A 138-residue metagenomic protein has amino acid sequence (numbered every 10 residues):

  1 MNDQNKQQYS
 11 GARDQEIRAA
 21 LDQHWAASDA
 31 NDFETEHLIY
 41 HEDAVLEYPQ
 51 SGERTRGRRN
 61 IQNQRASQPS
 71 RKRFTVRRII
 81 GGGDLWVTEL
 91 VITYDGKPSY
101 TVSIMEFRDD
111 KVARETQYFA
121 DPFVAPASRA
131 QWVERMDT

Functional and structural regions predicted by a protein language model:
N2-A12, Q62-T138: A beta-strand edge to alpha-helix "cap/lid" segment located at domain peripheries
Q7-I39: Short acidic-aromatic low-complexity motifs
D14, F33-G83: A solvent-exposed, acidic/Ser-Thr-rich amphipathic alpha-helical stretch
L21-H24, S28, Y40, I61-R65 (+1 more regions): Hydrophobic alpha-helical core bundles mediating ligand binding, dimerization, or RNAP-core interactions
H24, Y40, Y48, Y118-F119: Aromatic side chains
W25, Q50, M136-D137: Generic low-complexity, intrinsically disordered sequence content enriched in small uncharged/hydrophobic residues
D29, A44, Y94-G96: Flexible interhelical turns and helix-capping residues at alpha-helix boundaries within structured domains
